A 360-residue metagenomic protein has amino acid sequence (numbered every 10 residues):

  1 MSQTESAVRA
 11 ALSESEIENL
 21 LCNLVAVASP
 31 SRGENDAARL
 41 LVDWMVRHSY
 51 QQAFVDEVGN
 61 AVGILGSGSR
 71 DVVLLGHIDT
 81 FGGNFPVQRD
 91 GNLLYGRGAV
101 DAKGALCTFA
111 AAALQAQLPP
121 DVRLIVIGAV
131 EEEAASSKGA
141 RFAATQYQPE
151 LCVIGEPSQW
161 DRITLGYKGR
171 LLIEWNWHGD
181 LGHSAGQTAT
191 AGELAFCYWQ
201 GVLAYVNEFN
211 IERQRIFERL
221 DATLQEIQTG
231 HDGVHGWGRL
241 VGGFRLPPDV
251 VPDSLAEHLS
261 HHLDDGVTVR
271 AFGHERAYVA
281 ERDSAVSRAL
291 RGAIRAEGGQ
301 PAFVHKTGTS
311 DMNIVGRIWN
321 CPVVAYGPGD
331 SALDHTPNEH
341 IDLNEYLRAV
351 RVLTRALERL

Functional and structural regions predicted by a protein language model:
S2-Q3, F54, L171-L360: Metal-dependent amide/peptide-bond hydrolase catalytic core, centered on the "pita-bread" metallohydrolase fold
S2-V73, F81, W237-G243, L255-H261 (+2 more regions): N-terminal helical capping/dimerization or prosegment-like subdomains of hydrolases acting on amide or phosphate bonds
L41, L106-A116, A140-A143, A195-W199 (+2 more regions): Buried hydrophobic packing segments
S69-G128: Active-site metal-coordination/substrate-binding segment of hydrolases, especially metallo-dependent peptidases
V72-L74, I127, L151-V153, I173 (+2 more regions): Hydrophobic/aromatic beta-strand patches that form the interior of the parallel beta-sheet core in alpha/beta enzyme
H77-F81, P157-W160, N320: Short glycine-enriched loops at secondary-structure junctions
N84-F85, D161-L165, I227-D232: Short beta-strand/turn micro-motifs at beta-sheet edges
C107-L172, N176: Acidic/histidine-rich catalytic neighborhood of metal-dependent amide-processing enzymes
